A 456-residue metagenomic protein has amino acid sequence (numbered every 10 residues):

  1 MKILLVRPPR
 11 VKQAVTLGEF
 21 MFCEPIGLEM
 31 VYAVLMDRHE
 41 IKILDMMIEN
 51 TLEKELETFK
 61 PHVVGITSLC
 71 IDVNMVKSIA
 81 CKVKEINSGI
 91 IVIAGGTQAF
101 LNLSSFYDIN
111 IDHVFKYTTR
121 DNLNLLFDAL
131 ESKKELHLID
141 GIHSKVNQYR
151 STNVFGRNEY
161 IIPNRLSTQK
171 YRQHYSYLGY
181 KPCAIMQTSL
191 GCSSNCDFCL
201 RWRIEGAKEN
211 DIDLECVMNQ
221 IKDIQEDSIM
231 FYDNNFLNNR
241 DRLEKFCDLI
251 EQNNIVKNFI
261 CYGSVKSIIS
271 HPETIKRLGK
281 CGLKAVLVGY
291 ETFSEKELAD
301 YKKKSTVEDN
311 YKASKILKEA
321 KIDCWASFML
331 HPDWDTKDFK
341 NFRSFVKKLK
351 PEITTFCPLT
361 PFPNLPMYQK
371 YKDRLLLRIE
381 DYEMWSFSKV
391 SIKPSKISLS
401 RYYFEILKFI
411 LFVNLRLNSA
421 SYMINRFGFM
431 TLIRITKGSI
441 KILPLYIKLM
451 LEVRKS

Functional and structural regions predicted by a protein language model:
K2-L5, E40, E53, H62 (+3 more regions): Radical SAM enzyme core and accessory elements
P9-K12, I139, H143-T188: N-terminal [4Fe-4S]-dependent radical SAM core
K12-L28: Glycine- and acidic-residue-enriched helix-capping/strand-helix junction motifs
Y32-F155, C357-N364: Glycine-rich beta-alpha loop elements in corrinoid/cobalamin-binding modules across cobalamin-dependent enzymes
R38, V63, I91-I93, Q225-Y232 (+6 more regions): Conserved C-terminal portion of the radical SAM core fold that forms the substrate/S-adenosylmethionine-binding
T51-E53, N102-L103, S270-T274, K312 (+1 more regions): Short acidic active-site motifs
E57, F106-Y107, K222, G279 (+1 more regions): Non-catalytic positions within long, well-ordered alpha-helices that form the structural scaffold/packing of enzyme
N164-W325, P332, S344: Radical SAM [4Fe-4S] cluster-binding motif and immediate context
